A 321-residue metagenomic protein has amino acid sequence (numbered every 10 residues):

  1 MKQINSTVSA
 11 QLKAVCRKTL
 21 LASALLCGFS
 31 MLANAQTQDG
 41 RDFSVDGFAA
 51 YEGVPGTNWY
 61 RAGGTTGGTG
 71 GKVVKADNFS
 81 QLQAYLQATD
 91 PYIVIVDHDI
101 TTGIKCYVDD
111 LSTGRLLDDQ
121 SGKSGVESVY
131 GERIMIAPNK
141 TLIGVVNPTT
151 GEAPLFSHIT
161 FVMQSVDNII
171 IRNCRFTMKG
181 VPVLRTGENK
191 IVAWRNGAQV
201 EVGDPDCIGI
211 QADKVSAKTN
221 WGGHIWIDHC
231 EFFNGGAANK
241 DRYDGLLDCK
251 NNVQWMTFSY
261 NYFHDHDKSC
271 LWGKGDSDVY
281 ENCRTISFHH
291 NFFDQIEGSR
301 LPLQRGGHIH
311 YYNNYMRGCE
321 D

Functional and structural regions predicted by a protein language model:
K2-L12, C16-Y130: Extracellular "leader-to-stem" segments immediately downstream of a signal peptide or signal-anchor in secreted/lumenal
N78-F79, D97-D99, V145, G275 (+1 more regions): Active-site-proximal beta-strand/loop segments in catalytic clefts of secreted hydrolases
Q83-D90, G103-T141, E152-R172, M178-N220: Extracellular beta-strand-rich solenoid/capping regions of secreted or surface-exposed proteins that bind or remodel
V108-G114, G245-D248, L271: Aromatic-rich beta-strand patches that line glycan-recognition/binding surfaces of extracellular proteins
P138-G144, P148, D167-G180, A193-G197 (+5 more regions): Right-handed parallel beta-helix
